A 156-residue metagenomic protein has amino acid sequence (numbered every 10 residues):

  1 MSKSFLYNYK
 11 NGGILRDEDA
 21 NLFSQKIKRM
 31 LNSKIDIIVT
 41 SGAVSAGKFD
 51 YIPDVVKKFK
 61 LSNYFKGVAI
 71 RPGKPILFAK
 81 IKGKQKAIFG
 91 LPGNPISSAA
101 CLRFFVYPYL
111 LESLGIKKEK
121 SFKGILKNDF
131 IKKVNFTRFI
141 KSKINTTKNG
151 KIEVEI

Functional and structural regions predicted by a protein language model:
M1-F5, I37, A46, Y51-F59 (+1 more regions): N-terminal intrinsically disordered, low-complexity, charge/repeat-rich segments that act as generic
M1-T40, S45: Phosphate-binding glycine-rich loops and their immediate beta-loop-alpha structural context
D17-D19, D36, D50, D54 (+2 more regions): Acidic-enriched, low-complexity/disordered segments with a strong bias for Aspartate over Glutamate
Q25, D50-P53, K80: Short acidic, glycine/serine/threonine-rich loops at helix termini
G42-F49, G93-P95: Short glycine-rich anion-binding loops that position phosphate/pyrophosphate groups of nucleotides and phosphorylated
V55-I156: Flexible glycine/proline-rich
